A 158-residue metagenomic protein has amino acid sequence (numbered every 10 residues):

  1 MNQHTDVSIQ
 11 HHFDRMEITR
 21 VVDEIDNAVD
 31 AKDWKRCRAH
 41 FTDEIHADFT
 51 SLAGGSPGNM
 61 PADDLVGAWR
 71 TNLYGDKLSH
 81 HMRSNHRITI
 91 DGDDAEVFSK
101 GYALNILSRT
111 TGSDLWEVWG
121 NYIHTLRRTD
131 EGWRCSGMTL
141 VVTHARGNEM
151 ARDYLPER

Functional and structural regions predicted by a protein language model:
M1-D43: Short, low-complexity N-terminal intrinsically disordered segments enriched in polar/charged residues
N2-D6, L73-R158: A beta-strand edge to alpha-helix "cap/lid" segment located at domain peripheries
T5, M16-I18, F49, A68 (+1 more regions): General secondary-structure edge motif
S8, H12, S56, S113: Charge-dense, low-complexity intrinsically disordered segments
D14, I18, D30, G58 (+2 more regions): Aromatic-acidic/polar surface patches that form glycan- and anion
W34-Y102: A solvent-exposed, acidic/Ser-Thr-rich amphipathic alpha-helical stretch
